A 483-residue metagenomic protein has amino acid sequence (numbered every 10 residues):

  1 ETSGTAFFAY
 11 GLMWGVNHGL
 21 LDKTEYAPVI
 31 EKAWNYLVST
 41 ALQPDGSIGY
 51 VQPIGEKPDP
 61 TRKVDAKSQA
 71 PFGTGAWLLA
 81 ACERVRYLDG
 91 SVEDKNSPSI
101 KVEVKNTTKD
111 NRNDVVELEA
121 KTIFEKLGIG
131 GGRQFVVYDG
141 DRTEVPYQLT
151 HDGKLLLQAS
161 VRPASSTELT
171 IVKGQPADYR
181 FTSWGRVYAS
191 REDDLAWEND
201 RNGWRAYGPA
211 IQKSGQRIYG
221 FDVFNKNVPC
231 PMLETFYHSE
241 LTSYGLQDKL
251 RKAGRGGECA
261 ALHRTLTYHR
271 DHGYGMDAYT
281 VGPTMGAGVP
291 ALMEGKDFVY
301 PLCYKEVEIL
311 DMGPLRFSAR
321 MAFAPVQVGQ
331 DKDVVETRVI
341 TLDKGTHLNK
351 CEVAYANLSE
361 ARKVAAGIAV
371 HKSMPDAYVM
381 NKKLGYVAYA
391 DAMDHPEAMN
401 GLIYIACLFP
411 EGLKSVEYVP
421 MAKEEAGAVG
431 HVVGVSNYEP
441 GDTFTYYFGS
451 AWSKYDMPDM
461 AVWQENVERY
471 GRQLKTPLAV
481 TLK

Functional and structural regions predicted by a protein language model:
A9-Y10, W14-V92: CBM-like carbohydrate-recognition segments
D94-R186, R217-G220, N225, P229-P231: Alpha-mannosidase-like glycoside hydrolase catalytic domains involved in N-glycan trimming, generalizing to other
P98-K109, E360-V419: Polysaccharide-binding surfaces and accessory modules of carbohydrate-active proteins
G130-L155, Q327-G329, K372-A388, F409-A422: Solvent-exposed beta-strand/loop surfaces of large extracellular or lumenal domains
K154, A159-V161, A406-K483: Beta-strand-rich recognition/accessory modules
T167-A177, A319-F323, D442-K454: Short, hydrophobic/aromatic-enriched beta-strand segments in well-ordered soluble domains
Q175-G295: Solvent-exposed N-terminal domain segments of exported/luminal and surface proteins
K305-V364: Acidic, contiguous internal or C-terminal segments within carbohydrate-active enzymes that form a structured patch used
